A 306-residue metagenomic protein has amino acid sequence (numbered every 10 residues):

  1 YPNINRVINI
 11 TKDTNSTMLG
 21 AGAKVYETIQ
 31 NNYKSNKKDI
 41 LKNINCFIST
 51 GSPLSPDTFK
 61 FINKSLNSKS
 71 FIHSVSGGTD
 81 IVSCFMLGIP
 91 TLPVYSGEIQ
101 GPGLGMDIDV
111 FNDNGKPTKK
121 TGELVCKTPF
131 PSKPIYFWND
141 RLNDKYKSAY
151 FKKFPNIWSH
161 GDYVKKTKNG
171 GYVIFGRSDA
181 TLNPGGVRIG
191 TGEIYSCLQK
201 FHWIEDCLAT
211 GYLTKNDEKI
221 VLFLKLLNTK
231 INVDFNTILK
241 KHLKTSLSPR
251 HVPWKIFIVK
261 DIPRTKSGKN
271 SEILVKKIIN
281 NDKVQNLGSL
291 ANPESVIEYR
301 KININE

Functional and structural regions predicted by a protein language model:
I8, S16-A21, Q30-V94, D107: Gly/Ser/Thr-rich phosphate-binding loop
K12, L19, F130, N156 (+5 more regions): AMP-binding/adenylate-forming catalytic core of the ANL superfamily
K24-E27, S52, P129-S132: Alpha-helix/helix-capping structural signal
I72, I108, C207-A209, K255-I256: Generic structural signal for residues in well-ordered beta-strands
S96-P102, K152-N156: Short Gly/Pro-enriched turn/cap motifs at secondary-structure boundaries
P102-G103, K116-F151, I189, K283: Conserved ATP/PPi-binding loop(s) of AMP-dependent carboxylate-activating enzymes
N112-D113, K119, K166-T167, R264-T265: Short, acidic, Ser/Thr-enriched surface-loop or helix-capping motifs
I256-K266: Short proline/glycine- and acidic-rich turn/helix-capping motifs at secondary-structure junctions
